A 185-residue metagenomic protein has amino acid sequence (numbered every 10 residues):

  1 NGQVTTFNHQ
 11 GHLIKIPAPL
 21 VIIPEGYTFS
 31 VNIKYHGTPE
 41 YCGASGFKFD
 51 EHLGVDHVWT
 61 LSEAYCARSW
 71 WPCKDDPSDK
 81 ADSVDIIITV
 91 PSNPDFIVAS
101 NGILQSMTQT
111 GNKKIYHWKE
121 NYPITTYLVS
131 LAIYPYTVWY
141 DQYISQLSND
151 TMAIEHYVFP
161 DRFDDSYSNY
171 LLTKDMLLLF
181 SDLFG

Functional and structural regions predicted by a protein language model:
N1-H52: A surface-exposed beta-strand-loop module
Q3-T6, P17-I22, W70-D76, L104-M107: Beta-strand-rich interaction surfaces with strong enrichment in secreted/lumenal proteins
I14-P19, V55-T60, I115-E120: Generic recognition of long tandem-repeat/solenoid scaffolds
K48-A64, S106-T108: Short edge-strand/loop segments of extracellular domains
L53-V55, W70-C73, A153-I154: Short secondary-structure boundary micro-motifs
S62-E63, K74-G185: Hydrophobic helix-coil surface modules that form long, contiguous segments used for peptide/substrate interaction
